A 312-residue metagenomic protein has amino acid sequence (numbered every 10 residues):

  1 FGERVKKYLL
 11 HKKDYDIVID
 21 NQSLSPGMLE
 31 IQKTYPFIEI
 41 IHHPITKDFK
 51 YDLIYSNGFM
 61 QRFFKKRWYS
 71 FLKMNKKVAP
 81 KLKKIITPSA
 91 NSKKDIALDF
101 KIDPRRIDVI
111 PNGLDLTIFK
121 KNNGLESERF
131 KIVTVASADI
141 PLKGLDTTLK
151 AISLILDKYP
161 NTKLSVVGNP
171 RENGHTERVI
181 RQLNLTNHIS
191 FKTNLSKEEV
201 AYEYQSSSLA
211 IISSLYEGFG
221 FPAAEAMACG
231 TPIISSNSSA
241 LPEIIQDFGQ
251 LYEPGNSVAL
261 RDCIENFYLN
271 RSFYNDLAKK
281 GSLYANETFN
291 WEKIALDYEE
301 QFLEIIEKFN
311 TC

Functional and structural regions predicted by a protein language model:
R62-I85: Membrane-proximal helix-turn-helix segments that form the acceptor-binding/catalytic region of lipid-linked
N91, G113: Carbohydrate-associated surface elements
L125-K143, L149-I152, S165: Conserved donor-binding/catalytic core segment of Leloir-type glycosyltransferases
T176-E198: Nucleotide-activated donor-binding/catalytic signature segment of Leloir-type glycosyltransferases, i.e., the conserved
N194, Y202-S207: Short alpha-helical donor nucleotide-sugar binding micro-motif in glycosyltransferases
L215: Aromatic "clamp/platform" in nucleotide-sugar-dependent glycosyltransferases that forms part of the donor/acceptor
P232-S235: Short hydrophobic beta-strand element within catalytic cores of glycosyltransferases and related nucleotide-activated
Q250-S257, N266-R271: Conserved acidic donor-binding segment of nucleotide-sugar-dependent glycosyltransferases
